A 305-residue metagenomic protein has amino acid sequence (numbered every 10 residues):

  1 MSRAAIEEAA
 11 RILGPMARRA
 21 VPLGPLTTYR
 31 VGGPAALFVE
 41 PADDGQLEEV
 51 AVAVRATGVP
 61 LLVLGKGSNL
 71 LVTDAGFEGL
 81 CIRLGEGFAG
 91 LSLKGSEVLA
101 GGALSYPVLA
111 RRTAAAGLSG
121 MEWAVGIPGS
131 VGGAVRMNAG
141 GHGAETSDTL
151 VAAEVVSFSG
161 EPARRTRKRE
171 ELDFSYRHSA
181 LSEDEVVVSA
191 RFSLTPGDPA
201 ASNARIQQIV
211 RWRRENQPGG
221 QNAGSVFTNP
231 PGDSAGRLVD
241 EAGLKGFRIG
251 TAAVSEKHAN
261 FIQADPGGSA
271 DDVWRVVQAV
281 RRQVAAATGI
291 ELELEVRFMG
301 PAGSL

Functional and structural regions predicted by a protein language model:
M1-S2, L305: Basic/polar N-terminal segments that are highly enriched at the extreme N-terminus, encompassing both cleavable
S2-V131, V135: Anion-binding (especially nucleotide phosphate/pyrophosphate-binding) glycine-rich loop and adjoining beta-alpha core
A17-R19, P25-T27, V31, L70 (+2 more regions): Phosphate/pyrophosphate- and phosphate-bearing ligand-binding catalytic cores of soluble enzymes
G32-G33, V39-D44, L71-A89, V135-E170 (+1 more regions): Structural signature of FAD isoalloxazine-binding scaffolds in flavoprotein oxidoreductases
T57, L64-K66, T149, G220-Q221 (+1 more regions): Short, basic and Ser/Thr-rich N-terminal targeting/leader segments
N69-L70, A110-T113, M121-V125, V135-E145 (+3 more regions): A generic local secondary-structure boundary/capping motif
